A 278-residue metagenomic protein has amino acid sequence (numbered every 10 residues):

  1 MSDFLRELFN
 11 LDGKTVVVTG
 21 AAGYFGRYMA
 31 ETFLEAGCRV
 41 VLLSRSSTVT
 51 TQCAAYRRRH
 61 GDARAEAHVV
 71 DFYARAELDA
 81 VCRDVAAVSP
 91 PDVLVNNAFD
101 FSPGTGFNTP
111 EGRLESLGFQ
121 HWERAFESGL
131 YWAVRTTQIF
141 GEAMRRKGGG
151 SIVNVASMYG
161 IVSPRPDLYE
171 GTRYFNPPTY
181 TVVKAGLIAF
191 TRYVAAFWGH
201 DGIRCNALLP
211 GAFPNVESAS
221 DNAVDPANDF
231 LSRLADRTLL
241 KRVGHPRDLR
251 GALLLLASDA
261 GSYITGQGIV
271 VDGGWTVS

Functional and structural regions predicted by a protein language model:
S2-E7, L254, T265-S278: Short C-terminal tail/terminal secondary-structure segment of NAD(P)H-dependent dehydrogenase/reductase domains
L8-V41: Canonical Rossmann dinucleotide-binding motif of NAD(H)/NADP(H)-dependent dehydrogenases/reductases, specifically
A36-Q52: Conserved glycine-rich Rossmann-like NAD(P)H-binding loop of the short-chain dehydrogenase/reductase
D92, E111-R135, G149, V153 (+5 more regions): Catalytic Tyr-X3-Lys loop
N97-P110, G274: Conserved NAD(P)H cofactor-binding loop of Rossmann-fold oxidoreductase domains
F99, R124-R146, Y159-G160, A195-A196 (+2 more regions): Amphipathic alpha-helical dimer-interface segment in Rossmann-like NAD(P)H-dependent oxidoreductases
E115-H121, V153-G186, T191-H200, A212-P214: Catalytic loop of short-chain dehydrogenase/reductase
G199, R204, I264-G266: Short, small/polar-rich loop/turn modules that mediate ligand/substrate recognition or access, typified
